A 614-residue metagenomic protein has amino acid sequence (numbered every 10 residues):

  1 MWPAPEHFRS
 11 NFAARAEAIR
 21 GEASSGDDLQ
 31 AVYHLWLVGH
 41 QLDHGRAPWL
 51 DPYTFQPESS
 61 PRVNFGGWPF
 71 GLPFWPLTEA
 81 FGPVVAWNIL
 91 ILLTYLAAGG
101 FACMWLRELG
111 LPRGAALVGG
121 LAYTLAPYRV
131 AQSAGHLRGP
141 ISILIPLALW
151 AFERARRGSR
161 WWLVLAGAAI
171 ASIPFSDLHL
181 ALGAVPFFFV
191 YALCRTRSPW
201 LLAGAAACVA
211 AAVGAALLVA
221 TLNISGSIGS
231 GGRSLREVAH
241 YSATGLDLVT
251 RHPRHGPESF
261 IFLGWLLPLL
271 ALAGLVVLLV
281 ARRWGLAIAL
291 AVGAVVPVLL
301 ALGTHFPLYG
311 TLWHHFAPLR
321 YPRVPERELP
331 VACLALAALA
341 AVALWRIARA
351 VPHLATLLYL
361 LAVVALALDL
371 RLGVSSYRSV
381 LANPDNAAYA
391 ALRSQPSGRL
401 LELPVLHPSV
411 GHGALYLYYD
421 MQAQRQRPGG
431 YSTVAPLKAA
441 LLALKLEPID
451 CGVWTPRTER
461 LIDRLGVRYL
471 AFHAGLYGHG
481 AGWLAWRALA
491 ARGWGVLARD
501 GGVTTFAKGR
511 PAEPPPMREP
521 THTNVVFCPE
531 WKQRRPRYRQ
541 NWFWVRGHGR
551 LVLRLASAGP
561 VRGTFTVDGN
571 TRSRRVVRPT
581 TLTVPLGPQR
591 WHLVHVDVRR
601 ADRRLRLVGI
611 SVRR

Functional and structural regions predicted by a protein language model:
W2-L109, G114-P146, S172, R254: Active-site lumenal/periplasmic loops and adjacent helix-entry segments of GT-C-fold, multi-pass membrane
R9-A18, Q132-G139, E237, Y241-T244 (+6 more regions): Membrane-helix boundary/interfacial segments in multi-pass membrane proteins
A13-H40, A215-V277, Y321, P325-E326: Periplasmic/ER-lumenal interhelical loops and adjacent helix-loop junctions in multi-pass membrane proteins
S24, D28, A362-W531: Extracytoplasmic
L90-L109, R113-C194, A206-L217, A362-D369: Membrane-embedded helix bundles of polyisoprenyl
A168, S198-V219, L235-R236, A289-V296 (+1 more regions): Hydrophobic alpha-helical membrane-interfacial segments at the cytosolic entry of transmembrane helices
F189, G204-A211, A338, V342-R371: Signature aromatic-anchored transmembrane alpha helix within multi-pass, membrane-resident enzymes that catalyze glycan
G264-L299: Hydrophobic, aromatic-rich transmembrane alpha-helices and their immediate juxtamembrane boundary segments
